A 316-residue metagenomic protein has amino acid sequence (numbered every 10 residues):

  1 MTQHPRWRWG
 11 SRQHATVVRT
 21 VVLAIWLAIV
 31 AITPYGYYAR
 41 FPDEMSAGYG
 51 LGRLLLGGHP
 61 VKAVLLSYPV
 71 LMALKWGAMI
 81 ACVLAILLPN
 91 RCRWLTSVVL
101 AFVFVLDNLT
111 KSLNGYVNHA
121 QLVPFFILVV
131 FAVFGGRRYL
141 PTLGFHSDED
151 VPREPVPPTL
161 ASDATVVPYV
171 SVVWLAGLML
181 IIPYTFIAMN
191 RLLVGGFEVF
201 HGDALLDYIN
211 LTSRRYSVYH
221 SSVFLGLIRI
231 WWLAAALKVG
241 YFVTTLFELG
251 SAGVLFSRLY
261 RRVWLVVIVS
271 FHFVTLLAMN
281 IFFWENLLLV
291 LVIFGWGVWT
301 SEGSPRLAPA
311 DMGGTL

Functional and structural regions predicted by a protein language model:
M1-L316: Alpha-helical membrane-anchoring segments
